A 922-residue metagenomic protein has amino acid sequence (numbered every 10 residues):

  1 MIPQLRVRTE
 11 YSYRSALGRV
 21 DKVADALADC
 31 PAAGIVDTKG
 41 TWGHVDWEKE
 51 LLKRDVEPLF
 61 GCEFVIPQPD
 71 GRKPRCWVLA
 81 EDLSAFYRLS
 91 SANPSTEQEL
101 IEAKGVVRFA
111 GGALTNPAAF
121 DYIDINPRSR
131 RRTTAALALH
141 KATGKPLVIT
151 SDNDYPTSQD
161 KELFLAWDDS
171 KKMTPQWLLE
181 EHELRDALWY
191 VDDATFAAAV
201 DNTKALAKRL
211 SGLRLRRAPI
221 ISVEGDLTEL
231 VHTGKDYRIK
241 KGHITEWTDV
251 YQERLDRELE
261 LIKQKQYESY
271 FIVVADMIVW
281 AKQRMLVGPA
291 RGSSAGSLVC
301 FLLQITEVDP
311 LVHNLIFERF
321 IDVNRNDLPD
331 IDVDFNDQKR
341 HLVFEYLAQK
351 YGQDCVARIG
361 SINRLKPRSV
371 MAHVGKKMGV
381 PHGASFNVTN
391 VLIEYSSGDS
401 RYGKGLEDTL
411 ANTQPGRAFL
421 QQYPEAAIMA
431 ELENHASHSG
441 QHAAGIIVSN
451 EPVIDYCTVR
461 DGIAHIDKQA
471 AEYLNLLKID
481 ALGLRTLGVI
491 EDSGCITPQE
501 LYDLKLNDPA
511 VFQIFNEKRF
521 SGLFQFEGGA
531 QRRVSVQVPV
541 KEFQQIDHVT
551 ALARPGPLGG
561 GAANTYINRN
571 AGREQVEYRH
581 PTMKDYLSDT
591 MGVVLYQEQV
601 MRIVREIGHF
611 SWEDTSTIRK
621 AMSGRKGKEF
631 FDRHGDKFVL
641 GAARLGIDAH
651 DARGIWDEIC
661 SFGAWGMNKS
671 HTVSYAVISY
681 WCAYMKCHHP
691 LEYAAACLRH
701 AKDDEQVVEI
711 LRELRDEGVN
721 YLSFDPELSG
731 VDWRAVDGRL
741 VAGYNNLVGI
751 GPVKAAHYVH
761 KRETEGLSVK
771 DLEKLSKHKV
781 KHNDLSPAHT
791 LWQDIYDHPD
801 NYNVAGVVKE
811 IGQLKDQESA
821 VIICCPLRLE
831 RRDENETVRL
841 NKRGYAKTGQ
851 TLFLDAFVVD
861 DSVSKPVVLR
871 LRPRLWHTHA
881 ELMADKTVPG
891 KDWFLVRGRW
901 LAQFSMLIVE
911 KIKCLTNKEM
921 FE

Functional and structural regions predicted by a protein language model:
I2, A32-I35, K53-R54, Y155 (+2 more regions): Noncatalytic, beta-rich nucleic-acid-contacting surfaces in large DNA/RNA-processing enzymes
I2-R54, R88-S158, H243-V273: Domain-core and long-helix interface of multi-subunit machines
R6, D37, P58, T203 (+1 more regions): Divalent metal-coordination and catalytic microenvironments
E48, W77-L79, G445-V448: Short beta-strand scaffold segments in enzyme catalytic cores
V56-C62, V78-D82, L165-M173: Acidic, His- and aromatic-enriched active-site or binding-groove loops in soluble protein domains that engage sugars
P67-K73, L79-S95, K171-D186, R325 (+2 more regions): Metal-dependent DNA phosphodiester-chemistry modules and their immediately adjacent helices/loops in DNA-processing
T134, T157-W167, F301: Histidine/acidic-residue-rich catalytic or RNA/ligand-binding cores of hydrolases and nuclease-related proteins
K161-H232: Active-site or pore-adjacent capping/gating segments
